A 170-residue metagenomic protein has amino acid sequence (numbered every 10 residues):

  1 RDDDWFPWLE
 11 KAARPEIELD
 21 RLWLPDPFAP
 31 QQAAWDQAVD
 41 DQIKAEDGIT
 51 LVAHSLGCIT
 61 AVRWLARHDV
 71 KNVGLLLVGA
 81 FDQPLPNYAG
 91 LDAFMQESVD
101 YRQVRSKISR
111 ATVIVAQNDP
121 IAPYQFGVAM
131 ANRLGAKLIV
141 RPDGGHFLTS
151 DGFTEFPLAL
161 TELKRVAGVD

Functional and structural regions predicted by a protein language model:
R1-D47: Active-site catalytic motif of lipid deacylating hydrolases and related acyltransferases
E18-D20, N132-L148: Catalytic histidine neighborhood in serine/cysteine hydrolases with alpha/beta-hydrolase-type architecture
A29-Q32, G144-F156: Catalytic histidine-centered segment of alpha/beta-hydrolase-like enzymes
V52-V62: Gly/Ala-rich beta-loop-alpha elbow adjacent to hydrolase catalytic centers
V70-Q83: A conserved short beta-strand
K107-I108, T112-V115, D119: Short beta-strand/loop motif that positions the catalytic acidic residue of the alpha/beta-hydrolase fold
P120-F126: Conserved alpha/beta-hydrolase "acid-adjacent" motif
G152-D170: Catalytic active-site module of serine/aspartate enzymes centered on a nucleophile-bearing elbow/loop
